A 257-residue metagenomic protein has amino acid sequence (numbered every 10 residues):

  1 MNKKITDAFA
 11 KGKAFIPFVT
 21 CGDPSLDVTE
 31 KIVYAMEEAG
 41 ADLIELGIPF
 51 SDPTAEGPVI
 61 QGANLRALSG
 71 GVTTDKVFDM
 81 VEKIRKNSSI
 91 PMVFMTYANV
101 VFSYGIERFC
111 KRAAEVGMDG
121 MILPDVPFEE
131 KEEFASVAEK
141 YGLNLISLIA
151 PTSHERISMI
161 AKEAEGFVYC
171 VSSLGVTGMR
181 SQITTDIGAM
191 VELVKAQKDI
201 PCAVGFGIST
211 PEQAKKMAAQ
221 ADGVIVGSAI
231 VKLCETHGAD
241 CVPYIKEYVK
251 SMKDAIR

Functional and structural regions predicted by a protein language model:
M1-A8, S51-I60, V72-E82, F102-R108 (+5 more regions): Active-site-adjacent beta->alpha loops and helix N-cap segments on the catalytic face of soluble alpha/beta enzymes
M1-V19, M80-K86, R257: N-terminal amphipathic alpha-helix/helix-capping segment at the start of soluble metabolic enzymes
F15-V19, I44-L46, M92-T96, M121-L123 (+4 more regions): Hydrophobic faces of well-ordered beta-strands that scaffold small-molecule active sites in alpha/beta enzyme cores
T20-S25, M95-F102, P127-F128, L148-T152 (+1 more regions): Glycine-rich beta-to-alpha transition loops that act as phosphate-gripper elements at the mouths of alpha/beta enzyme
L26-M36, T152-K162, V204, I208-V224: Catalytic cores of alpha/beta
E37, I48, Q61-L123, I256: Active-site beta->alpha loop and helix N-cap motifs at the rims of alpha/beta catalytic domains
A41-D52, M118-I122, P127, S172-G178 (+2 more regions): Glycine-rich phosphate-binding active-site loops on the catalytic face of alpha/beta enzymes
V77, E192-I200, S209-K215, A219-R257: Alpha/beta catalytic cores of nucleotide-metabolism and tRNA/nucleoside-modifying enzymes
